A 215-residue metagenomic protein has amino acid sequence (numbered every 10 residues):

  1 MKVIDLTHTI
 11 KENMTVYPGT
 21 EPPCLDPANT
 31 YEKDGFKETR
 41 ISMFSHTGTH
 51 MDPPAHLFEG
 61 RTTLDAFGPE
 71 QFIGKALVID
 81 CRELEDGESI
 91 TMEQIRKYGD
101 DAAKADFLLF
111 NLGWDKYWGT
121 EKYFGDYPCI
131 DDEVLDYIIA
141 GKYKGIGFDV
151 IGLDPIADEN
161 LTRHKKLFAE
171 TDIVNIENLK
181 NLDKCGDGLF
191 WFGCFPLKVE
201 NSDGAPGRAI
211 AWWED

Functional and structural regions predicted by a protein language model:
M1-D215: Active-/binding-site microenvironments in catalytic and ligand-binding cores
